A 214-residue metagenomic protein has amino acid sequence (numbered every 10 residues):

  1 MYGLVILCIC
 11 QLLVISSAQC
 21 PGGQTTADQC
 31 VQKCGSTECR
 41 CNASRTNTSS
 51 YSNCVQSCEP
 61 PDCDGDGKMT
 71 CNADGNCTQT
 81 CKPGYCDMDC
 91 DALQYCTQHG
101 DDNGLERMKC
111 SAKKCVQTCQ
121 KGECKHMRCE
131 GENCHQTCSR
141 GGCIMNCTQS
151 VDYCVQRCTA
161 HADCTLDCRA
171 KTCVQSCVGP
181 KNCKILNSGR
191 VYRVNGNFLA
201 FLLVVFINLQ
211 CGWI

Functional and structural regions predicted by a protein language model:
Y2-A18, L199-Q210: Cleavable N-terminal signal peptides of Sec/SRP-targeted secreted and luminal proteins
Q19-D28, T37-S49, C63-D74, T78-T80 (+8 more regions): Short, T/G/N/S-enriched strand-turn elements that build extracellular solenoid repeat scaffolds
G179-L199: C-terminal GPI-anchoring signal of eukaryotic secretory precursors
G212-I214: Juxtamembrane boundary at the C-terminal end of a transmembrane helix
